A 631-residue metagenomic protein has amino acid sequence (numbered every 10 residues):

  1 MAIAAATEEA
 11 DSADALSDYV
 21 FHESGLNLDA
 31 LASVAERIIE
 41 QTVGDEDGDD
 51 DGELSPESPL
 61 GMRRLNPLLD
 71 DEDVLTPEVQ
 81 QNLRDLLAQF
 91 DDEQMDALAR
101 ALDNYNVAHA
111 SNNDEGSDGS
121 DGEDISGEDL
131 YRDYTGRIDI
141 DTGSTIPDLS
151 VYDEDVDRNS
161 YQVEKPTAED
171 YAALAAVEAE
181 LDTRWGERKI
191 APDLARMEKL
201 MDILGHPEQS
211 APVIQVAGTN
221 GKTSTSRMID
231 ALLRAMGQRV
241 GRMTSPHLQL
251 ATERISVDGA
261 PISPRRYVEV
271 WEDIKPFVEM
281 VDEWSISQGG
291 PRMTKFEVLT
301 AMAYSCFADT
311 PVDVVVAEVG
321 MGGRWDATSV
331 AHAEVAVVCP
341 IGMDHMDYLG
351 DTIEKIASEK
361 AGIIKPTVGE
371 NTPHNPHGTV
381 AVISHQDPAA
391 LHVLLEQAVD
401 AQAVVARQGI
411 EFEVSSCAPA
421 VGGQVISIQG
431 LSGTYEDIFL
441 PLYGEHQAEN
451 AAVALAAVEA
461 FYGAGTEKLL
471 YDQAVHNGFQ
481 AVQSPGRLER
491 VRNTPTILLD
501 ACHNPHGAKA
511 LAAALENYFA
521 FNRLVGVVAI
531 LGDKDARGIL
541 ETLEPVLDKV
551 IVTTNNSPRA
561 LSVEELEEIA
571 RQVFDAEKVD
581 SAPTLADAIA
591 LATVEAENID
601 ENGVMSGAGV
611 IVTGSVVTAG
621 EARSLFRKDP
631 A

Functional and structural regions predicted by a protein language model:
M1-G218, T225-M236, M243, E283-G290: Short functional linear segments
G61, L68, E72-L86, F90 (+6 more regions): Acidic, Mg2+-coordinating active-site environments of NTP-dependent enzymes
L98, E169, R188, L194 (+5 more regions): ATP-dependent carboxylate-amine ligase catalytic core
I229, R324-E334, R623-F626: Short Gly/Thr/Asp-enriched flexible loops that form oxyanion-binding sites at enzyme active sites
M243-P246, V382-P388, Q397-P419, L440-E445 (+6 more regions): Beta-strand->loop->alpha-helix junctions that form or flank phosphate-binding loops in nucleotide-handling enzymes
V314-A317, D326-S329, A333-V337, I341-H345 (+2 more regions): Nucleotide phosphate-binding/pyrophosphate-handling subdomain across enzymes that bind or process nucleotide phosphates
D387-V393, D400-Q402, V421-G422, T496-L499 (+2 more regions): C-terminal helical cap/extension that packs against the catalytic core of soluble nucleotide-cofactor enzymes
S615: Active-site-proximal loop/hinge segments that shape catalytic or ion-binding/gating pockets
